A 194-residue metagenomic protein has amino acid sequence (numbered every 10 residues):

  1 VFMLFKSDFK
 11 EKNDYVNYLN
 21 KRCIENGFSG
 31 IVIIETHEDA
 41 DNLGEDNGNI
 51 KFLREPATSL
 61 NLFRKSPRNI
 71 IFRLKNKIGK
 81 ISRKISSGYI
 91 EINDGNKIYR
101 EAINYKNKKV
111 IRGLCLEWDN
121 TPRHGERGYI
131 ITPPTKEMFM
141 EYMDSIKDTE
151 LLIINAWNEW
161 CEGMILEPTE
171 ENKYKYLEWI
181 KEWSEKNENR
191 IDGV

Functional and structural regions predicted by a protein language model:
V1-E11, R83-N93, E126-K136, E162-E171: The substrate-binding groove and active-site-proximal loops of carbohydrate-active enzymes, especially glycoside
F5-S7, H37-E38, C115, N155-N158: Short, well-ordered beta-to-alpha junction loops that form the rim of enzyme active sites and present histidine/acidic
K6-C23, E185: Extracellular zinc-dependent metalloprotease catalytic-domain scaffold
N13-N20, Y99-A102, M143-K147, L177-K181: Generic structural signal for well-ordered alpha-helices, preferentially at hydrophobic/aromatic core positions
Y18-T132: Aromatic-lined glycan-binding groove of carbohydrate-active enzymes
T132-P168, N187-D192: Substrate-binding cleft of secreted/luminal carbohydrate-active enzymes
Y176-V194: Carbohydrate-binding surfaces of carbohydrate-active enzymes
